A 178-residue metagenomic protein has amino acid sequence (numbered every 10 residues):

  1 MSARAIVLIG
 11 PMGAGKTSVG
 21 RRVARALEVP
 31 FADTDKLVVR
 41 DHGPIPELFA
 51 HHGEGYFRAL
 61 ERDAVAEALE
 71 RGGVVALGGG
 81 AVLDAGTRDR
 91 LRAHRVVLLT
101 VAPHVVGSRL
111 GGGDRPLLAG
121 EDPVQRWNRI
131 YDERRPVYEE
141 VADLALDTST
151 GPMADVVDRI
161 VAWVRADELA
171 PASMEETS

Functional and structural regions predicted by a protein language model:
L8: Hydrophobic anchor at the beta1->P-loop junction of P-loop NTPases
P11: P-loop (Walker A) phosphate-binding loop of NTP-binding proteins
K16: Conserved lysine of the Walker
V19: Hydrophobic positions on the alpha1 helix immediately C-terminal to the Walker A/P-loop
R22, A26, H104, E133-S178: NTP-dependent small-molecule kinase module
P30-R90, P116, N128, V137: ATP-dependent small-molecule kinase phosphotransfer cores that center on conserved nucleotide phosphate-binding segments
H42, E61, L69, R109-G111 (+3 more regions): Short, flexible helix/strand-to-coil boundary loops that buttress conserved ligand/catalytic motifs in alpha/beta
A93-V137: A glycine- and Lys/Arg-enriched "phosphate-lid" helix/loop adjacent to the NTP-binding pocket of small-molecule kinases
